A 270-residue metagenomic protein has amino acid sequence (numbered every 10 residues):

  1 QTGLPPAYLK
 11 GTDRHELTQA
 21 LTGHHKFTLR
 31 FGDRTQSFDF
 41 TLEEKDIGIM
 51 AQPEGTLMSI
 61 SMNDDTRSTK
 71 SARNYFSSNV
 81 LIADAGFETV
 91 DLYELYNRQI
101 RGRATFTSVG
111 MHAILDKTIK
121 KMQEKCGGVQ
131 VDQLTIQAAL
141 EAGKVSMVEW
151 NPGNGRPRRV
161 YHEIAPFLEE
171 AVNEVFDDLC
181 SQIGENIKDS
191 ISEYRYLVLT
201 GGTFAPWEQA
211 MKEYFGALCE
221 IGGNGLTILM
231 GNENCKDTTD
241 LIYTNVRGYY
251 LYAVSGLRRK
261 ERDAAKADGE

Functional and structural regions predicted by a protein language model:
Q1-V80, I100-R101, A165, N173-L197 (+1 more regions): Nucleotide/phosphate-binding catalytic cleft detector across ATP-hydrolyzing and phosphate-transferring enzymes
L29, T105, M147-W150: Short acidic-hydrophobic surface loop/beta-edge motif
F31-D39, Q130-A139: Short glycine-rich, low-complexity/disordered patches
P53, L57, F87, D91-Q137 (+1 more regions): Glycine-rich phosphate-binding loop plus the immediately following alpha-helix
V80, V90, V109, V129-V131 (+6 more regions): Extended aliphatic helical segments
I82-D84: Short hydrophobic beta-strand that contains or immediately precedes a catalytic carboxylate
K120, A139-Y194: Adenine-nucleotide phosphate-binding core of ATP-dependent small-molecule kinases
